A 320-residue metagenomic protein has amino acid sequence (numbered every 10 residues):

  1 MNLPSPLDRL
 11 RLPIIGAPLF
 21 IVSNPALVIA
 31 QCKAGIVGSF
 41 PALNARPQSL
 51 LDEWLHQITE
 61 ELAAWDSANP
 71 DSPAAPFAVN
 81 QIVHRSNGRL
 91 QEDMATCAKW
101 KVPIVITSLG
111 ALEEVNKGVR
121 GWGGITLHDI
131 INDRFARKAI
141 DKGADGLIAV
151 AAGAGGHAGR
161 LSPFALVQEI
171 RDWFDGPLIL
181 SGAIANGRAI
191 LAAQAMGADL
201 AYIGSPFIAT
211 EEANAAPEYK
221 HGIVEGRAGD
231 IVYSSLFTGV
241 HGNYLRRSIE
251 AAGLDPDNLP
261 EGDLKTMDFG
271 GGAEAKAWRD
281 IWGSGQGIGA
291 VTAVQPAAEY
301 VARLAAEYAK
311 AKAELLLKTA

Functional and structural regions predicted by a protein language model:
M1-P177: Active-site entrance/lid segments in N-terminal catalytic domains of soluble metabolic enzymes
R160-I179, A185-A320: Conserved active-site-proximal phosphate/metal-binding subdomains
